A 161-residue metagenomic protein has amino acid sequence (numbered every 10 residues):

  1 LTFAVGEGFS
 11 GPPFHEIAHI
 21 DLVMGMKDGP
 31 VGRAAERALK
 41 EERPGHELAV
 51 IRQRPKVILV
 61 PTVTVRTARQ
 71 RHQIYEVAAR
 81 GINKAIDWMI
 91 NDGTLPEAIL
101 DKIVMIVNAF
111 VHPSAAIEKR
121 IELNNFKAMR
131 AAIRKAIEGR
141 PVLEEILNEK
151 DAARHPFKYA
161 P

Functional and structural regions predicted by a protein language model:
L1-P161: Accessory interaction regions appended to the cores of large information-processing enzymes
